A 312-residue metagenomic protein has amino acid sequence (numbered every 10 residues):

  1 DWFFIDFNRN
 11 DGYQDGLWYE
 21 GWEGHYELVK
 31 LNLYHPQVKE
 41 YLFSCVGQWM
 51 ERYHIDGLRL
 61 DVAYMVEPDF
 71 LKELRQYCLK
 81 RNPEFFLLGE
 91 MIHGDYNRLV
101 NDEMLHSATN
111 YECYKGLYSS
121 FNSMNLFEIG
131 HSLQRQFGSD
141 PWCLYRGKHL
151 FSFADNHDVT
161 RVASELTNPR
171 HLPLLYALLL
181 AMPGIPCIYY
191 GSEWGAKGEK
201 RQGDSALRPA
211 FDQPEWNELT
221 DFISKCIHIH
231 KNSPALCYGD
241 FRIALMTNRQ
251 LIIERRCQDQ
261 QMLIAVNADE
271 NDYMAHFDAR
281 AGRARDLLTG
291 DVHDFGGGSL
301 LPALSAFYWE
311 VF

Functional and structural regions predicted by a protein language model:
D1-Q48, R52, L74, K80: Substrate-binding/active-site clefts of carbohydrate-active enzymes
G24-K39, D56-M65, S119-S123, D158-N168 (+1 more regions): The substrate-binding groove and active-site-proximal loops of carbohydrate-active enzymes, especially glycoside
K39-L42, L71, L172, L219: Aromatic/hydrophobic pocket-lining residues that form the small-molecule binding cavity in soluble enzyme cores
G47, E51, D61-L144, L178 (+3 more regions): Active-site-proximal helices and loops of the catalytic beta/alpha 8
I55-R59, E84-L88, H149-S152, P186-C187: Structural preference for beta-strand elements that scaffold enzyme active sites
E103, F127, L172, P183 (+2 more regions): Carbohydrate-interacting/catalytic domains
S139-A163: Active-site-proximal helix-loop elements at catalytic-domain edges
L175-A181: Hydrophobic targeting/anchoring helices
